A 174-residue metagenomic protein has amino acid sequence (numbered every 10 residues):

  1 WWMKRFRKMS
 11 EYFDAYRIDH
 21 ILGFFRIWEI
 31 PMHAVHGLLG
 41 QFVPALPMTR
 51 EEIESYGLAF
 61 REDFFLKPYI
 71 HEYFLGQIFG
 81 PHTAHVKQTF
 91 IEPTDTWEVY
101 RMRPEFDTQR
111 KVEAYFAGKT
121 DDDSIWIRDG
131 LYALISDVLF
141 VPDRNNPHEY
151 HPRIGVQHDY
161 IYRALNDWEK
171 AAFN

Functional and structural regions predicted by a protein language model:
W1-N174: Catalytic cores of glycan-processing enzymes that make or break glycosidic bonds
